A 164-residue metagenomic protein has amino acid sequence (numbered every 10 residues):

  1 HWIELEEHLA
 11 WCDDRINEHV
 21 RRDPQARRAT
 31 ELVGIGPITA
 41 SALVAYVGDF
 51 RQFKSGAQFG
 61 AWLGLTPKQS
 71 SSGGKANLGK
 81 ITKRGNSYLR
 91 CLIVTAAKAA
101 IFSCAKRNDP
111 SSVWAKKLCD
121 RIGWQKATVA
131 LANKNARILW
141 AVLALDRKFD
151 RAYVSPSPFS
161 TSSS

Functional and structural regions predicted by a protein language model:
H1-S164: A detector of single, family-specific signature residues that are central to catalytic or substrate-handling motifs
